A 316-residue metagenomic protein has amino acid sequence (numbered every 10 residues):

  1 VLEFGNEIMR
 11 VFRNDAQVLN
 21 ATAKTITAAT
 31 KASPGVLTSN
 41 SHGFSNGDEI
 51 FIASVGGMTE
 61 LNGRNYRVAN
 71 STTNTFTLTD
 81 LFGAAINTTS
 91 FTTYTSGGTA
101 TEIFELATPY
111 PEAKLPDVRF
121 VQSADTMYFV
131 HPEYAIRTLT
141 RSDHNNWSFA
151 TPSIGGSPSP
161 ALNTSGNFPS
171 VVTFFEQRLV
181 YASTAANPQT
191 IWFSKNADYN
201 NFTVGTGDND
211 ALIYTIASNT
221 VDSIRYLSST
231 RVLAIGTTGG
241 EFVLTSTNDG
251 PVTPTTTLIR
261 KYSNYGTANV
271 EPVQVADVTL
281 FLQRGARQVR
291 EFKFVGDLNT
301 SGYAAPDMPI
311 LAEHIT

Functional and structural regions predicted by a protein language model:
V1-V18: Nucleic acid-processing catalytic cores of prokaryotic defense/repair systems
L2-E3, K31, T38, F44 (+8 more regions): Residue-level signal for WD-repeat beta-propeller blades
G5, T72, H131-E133, T140-H144 (+4 more regions): Short acidic-glycine loop/turn motifs at beta-strand connectors
R10-R13, T138-R141, V243, E291: Conserved blade-register residue in beta-propeller folds
A16-F120, V130-A135, D143, P152-T164: Small/polar beta-strand repeat architecture
L106-A113, S153-T316: Beta-propeller and closely related beta-pinwheel folds
